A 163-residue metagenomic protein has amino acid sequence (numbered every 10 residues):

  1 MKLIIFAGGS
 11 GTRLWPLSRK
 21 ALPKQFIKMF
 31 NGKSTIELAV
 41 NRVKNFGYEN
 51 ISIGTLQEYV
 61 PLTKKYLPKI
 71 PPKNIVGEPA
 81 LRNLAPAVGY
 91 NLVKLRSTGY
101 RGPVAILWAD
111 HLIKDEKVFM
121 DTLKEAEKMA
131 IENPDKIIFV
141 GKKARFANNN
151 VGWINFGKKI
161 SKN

Functional and structural regions predicted by a protein language model:
K2-I5, P16, Q25-W108, K114 (+1 more regions): Conserved N-terminal catalytic core of the sugar/cofactor nucleotidyltransferase
P23, G32, V60, F119-A126: Amphipathic alpha-helical segments in well-structured domains
K24-Q25, G152: Extracytoplasmic/periplasmic beta-strand context in beta-sandwich domains, especially the cupredoxin/COX2 CuA-binding
E116-N163: Conserved core of the sugar-phosphate nucleotidyltransferase
